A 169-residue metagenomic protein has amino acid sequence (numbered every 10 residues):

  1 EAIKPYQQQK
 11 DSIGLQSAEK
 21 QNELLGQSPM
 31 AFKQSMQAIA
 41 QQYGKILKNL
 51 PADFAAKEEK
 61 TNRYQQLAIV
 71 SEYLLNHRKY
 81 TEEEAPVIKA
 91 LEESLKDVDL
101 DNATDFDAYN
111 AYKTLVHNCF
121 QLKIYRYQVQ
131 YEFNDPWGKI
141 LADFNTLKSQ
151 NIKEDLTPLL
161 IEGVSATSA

Functional and structural regions predicted by a protein language model:
A2-A169: Oxidative protein folding and maturation machinery
